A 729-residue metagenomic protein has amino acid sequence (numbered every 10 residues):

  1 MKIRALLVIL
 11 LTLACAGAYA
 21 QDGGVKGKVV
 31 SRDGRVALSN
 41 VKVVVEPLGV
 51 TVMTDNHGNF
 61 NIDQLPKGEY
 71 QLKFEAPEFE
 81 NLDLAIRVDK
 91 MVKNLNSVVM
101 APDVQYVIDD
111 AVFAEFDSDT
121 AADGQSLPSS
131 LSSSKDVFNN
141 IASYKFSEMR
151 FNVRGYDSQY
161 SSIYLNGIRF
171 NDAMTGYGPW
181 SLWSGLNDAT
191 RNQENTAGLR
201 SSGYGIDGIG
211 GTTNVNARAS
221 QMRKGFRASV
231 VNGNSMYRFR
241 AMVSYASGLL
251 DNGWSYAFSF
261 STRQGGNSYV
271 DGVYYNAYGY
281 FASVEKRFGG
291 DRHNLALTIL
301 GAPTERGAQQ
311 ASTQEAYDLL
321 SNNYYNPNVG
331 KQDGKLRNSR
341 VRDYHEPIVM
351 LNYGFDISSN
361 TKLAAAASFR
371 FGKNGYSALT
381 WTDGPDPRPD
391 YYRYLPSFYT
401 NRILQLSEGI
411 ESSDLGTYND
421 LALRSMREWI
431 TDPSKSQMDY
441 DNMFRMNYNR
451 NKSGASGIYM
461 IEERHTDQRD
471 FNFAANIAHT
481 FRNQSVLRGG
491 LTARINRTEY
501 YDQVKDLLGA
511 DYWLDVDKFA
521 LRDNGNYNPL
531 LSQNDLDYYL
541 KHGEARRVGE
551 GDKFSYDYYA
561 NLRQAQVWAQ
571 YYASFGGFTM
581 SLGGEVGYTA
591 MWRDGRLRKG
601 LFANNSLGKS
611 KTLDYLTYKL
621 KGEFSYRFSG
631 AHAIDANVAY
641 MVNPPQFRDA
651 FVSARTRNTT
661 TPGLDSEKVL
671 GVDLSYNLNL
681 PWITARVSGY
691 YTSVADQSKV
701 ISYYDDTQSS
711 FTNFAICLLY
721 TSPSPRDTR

Functional and structural regions predicted by a protein language model:
G24, N232-G265, Y269-Q309, V341-S358: Transmembrane beta-barrel wall of Gram-negative outer-membrane proteins
N94-P102, A121-S132, M149-N152, W180-S184 (+3 more regions): N-terminal periplasmic accessory domains that precede and gate Gram-negative outer-membrane beta-barrel machines
P128-R169, G198: Extracytoplasmic beta-strand/coil segments of soluble accessory domains associated with Gram-negative outer-membrane
S130, V137-I141, I168-L199, V215-M222 (+1 more regions): Short acidic/polar hinge/loop motifs at secondary-structure boundaries that mediate gating or recognition
E285, G290, N294-N352, G375-E462 (+1 more regions): Acidic/polar loop-and-plug regions of large Gram-negative outer-membrane beta-barrel proteins
A311-A316, L531-R547, A590-L601, T612 (+2 more regions): Surface-exposed extracellular loop regions of Gram-negative outer-membrane beta-barrel proteins, predominantly
M460, V486-S629, F651-R655: Signature of Gram-negative outer-membrane beta-barrel scaffolds
Y720-R729: Single conserved hydrophobic/aromatic residue that forms the stacking wall/gate of nucleotide- or nucleobase-binding
